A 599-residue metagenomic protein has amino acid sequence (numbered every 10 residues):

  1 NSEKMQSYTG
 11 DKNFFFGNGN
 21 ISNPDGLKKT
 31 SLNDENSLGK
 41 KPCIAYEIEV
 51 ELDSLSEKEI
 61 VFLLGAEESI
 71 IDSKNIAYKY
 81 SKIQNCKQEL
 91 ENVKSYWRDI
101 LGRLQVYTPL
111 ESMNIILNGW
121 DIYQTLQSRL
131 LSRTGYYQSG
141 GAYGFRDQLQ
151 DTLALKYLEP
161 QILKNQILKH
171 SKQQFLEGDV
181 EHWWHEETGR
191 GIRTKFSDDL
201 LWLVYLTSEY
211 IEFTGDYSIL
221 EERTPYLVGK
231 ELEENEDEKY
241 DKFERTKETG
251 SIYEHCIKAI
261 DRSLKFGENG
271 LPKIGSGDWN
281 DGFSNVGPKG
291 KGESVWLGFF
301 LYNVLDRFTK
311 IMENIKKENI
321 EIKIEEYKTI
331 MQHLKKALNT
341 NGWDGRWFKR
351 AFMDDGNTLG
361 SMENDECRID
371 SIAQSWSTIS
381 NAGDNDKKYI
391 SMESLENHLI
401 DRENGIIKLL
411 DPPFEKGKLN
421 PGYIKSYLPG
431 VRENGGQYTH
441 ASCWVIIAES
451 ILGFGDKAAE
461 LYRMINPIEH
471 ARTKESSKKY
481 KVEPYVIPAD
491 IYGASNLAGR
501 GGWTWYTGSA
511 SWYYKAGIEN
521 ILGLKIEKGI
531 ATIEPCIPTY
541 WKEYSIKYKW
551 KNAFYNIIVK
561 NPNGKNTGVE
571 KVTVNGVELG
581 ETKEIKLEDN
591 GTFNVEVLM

Functional and structural regions predicted by a protein language model:
N1-K29, Y46, I71-R103, L110 (+2 more regions): Polysaccharide-binding surfaces and accessory modules of carbohydrate-active proteins
N1-S54, N114-L117, T125, I257 (+2 more regions): Trp/Gly-enriched beta-strand surface patches
V50-E68, L301-V304: Short Pro-Gly-centered flexible turn/kink motifs
L55, L155-L163, I167-G270, V295-G298 (+6 more regions): Aromatic-rich carbohydrate-recognition surfaces in CAZymes
E91-Q138, N165, K169, K258 (+3 more regions): Low-complexity, Ser/Thr/Pro/Gly-enriched N-terminal "stalk/linker" regions
Y137-G140, E181-D198, Y226-K247, K273-G292 (+3 more regions): Carbohydrate-binding/catalytic loop surfaces
E181-H182, F300-I424, R463, P467-A498: Catalytic cores of carbohydrate-active enzymes
N397-R402, E415, Y427-E433, W444-M599: Non-catalytic C-terminal accessory modules of carbohydrate-active enzymes
